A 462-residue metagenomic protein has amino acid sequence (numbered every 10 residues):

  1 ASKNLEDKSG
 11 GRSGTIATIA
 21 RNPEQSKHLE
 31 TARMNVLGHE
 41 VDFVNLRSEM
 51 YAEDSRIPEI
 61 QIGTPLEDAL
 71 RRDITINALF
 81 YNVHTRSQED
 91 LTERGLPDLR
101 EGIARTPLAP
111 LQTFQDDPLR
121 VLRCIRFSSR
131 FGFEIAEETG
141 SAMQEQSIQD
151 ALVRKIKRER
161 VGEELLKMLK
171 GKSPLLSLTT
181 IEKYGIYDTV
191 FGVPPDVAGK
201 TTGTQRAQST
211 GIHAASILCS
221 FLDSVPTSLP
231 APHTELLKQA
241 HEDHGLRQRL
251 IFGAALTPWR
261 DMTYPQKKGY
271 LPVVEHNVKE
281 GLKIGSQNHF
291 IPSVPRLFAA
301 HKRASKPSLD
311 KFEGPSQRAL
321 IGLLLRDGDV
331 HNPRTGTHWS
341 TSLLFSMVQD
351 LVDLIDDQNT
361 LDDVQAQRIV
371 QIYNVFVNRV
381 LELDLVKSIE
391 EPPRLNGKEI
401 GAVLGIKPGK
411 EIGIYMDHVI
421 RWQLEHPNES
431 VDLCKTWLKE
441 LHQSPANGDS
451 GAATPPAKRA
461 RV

Functional and structural regions predicted by a protein language model:
A1-V462: Catalytic cores of the polymerase beta-like nucleotidyltransferase superfamily and closely associated nucleotide
